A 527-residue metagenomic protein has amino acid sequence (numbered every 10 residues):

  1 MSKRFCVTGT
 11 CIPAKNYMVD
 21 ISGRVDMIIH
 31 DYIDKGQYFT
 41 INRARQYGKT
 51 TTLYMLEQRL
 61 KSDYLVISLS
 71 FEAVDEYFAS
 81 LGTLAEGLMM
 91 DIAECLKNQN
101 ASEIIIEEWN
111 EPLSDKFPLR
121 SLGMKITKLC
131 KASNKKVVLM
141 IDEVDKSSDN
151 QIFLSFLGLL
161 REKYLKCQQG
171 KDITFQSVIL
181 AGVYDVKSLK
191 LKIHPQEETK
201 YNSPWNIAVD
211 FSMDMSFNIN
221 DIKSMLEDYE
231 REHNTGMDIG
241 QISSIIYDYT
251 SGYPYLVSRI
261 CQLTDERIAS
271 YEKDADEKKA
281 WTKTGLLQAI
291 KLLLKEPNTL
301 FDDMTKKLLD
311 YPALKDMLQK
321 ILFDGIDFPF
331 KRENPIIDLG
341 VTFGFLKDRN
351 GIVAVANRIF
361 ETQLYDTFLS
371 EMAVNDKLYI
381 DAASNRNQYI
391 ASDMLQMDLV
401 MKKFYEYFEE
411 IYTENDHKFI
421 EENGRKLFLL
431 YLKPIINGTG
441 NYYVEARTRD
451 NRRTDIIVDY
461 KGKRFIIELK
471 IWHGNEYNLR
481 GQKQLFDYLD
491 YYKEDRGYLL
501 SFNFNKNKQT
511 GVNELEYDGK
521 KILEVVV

Functional and structural regions predicted by a protein language model:
M1-Y47, T51-R59, K128-L129, E410: Walker A/P-loop-proximal flanking segment of P-loop NTPase domains
G9-T10, S148-Y249, L263, R267-P297: The catalytic "switch" region of P-loop NTPases
T40, K61-Y77, L139: Conserved catalytic segments around the Walker B and adjacent sensor/switch elements of P-loop NTPase domains
V66-I67, A79-E103: Conserved NTP-binding/hydrolysis module of P-loop NTPases
D91-I141, D145-R161, L165-S177: Mid-core helix/loop region of P-loop NTP-binding domains shared across ATPases and GTPases
N218-F343, R349-N350, K377-N387: Winged-helix-like regulatory helical subdomains adjacent to P-loop NTPase cores
Y431-G462: Active-site metal-binding core of divalent-cation-utilizing nuclease and nuclease-like domains
N478-Q482, L489-D518: Nucleic-acid nuclease catalytic cores
